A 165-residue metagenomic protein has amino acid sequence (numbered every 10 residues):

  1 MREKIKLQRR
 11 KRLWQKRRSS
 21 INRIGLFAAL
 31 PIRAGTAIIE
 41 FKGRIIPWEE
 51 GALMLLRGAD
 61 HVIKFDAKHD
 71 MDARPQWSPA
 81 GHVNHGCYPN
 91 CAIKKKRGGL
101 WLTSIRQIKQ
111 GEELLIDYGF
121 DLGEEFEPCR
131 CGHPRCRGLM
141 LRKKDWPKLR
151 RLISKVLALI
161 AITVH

Functional and structural regions predicted by a protein language model:
R2-I93: Catalytic cores of histone-lysine modification enzymes
C87-H165: C-terminal SET catalytic tail plus cysteine-rich post-SET Zn-binding segment of SAM-dependent SET-domain
